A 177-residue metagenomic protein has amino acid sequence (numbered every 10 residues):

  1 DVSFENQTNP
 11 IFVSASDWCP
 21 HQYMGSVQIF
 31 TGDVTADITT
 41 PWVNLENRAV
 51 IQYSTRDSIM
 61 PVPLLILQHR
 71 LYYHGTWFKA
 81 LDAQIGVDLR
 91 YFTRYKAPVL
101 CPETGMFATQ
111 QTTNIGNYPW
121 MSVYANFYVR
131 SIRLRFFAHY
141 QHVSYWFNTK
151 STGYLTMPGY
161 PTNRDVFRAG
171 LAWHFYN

Functional and structural regions predicted by a protein language model:
D1-N177: Exposed, low-structure sequence patches enriched in small/polar residues
